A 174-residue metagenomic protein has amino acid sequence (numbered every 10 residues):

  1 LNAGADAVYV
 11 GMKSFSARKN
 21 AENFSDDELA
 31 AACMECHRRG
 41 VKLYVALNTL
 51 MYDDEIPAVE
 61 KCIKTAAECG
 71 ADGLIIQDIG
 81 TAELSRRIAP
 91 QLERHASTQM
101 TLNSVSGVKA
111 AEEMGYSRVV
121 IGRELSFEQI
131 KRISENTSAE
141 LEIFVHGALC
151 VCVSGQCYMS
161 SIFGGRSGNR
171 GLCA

Functional and structural regions predicted by a protein language model:
L1-L102, I121, Q129-A174: Active-site pocket-lining/capping segments in soluble small-molecule metabolic enzymes
S104-S106: Conserved nucleotide-cofactor-binding alpha/beta core module
G115-Y116: As written
